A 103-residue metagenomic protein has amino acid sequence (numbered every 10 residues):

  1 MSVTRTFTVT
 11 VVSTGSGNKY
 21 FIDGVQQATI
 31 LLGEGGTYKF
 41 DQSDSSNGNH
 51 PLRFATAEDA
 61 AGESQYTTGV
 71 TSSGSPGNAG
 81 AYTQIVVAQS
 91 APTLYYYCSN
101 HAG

Functional and structural regions predicted by a protein language model:
M1-V3: Enriched but not universal
R5-E34: N-terminal edge beta-strand
R5-V12, S43-N49, T71-G103: Extracellular/periplasmic metallocenter environments
A28, Y38, A81-I85: Short strand-edge motifs at loop-to-beta-strand transitions and within beta-strands of extracellular beta-rich domains
L32-G33, Y38-G48: A short glycine-rich, aromatic-capped structural motif
L32-G35, T67-S73: Negatively charged
N49-A61: Short, surface-exposed beta-strand/strand-loop-strand elements in extracellular ectodomains
D59-G69: Solvent-exposed helix-loop boundary motif
